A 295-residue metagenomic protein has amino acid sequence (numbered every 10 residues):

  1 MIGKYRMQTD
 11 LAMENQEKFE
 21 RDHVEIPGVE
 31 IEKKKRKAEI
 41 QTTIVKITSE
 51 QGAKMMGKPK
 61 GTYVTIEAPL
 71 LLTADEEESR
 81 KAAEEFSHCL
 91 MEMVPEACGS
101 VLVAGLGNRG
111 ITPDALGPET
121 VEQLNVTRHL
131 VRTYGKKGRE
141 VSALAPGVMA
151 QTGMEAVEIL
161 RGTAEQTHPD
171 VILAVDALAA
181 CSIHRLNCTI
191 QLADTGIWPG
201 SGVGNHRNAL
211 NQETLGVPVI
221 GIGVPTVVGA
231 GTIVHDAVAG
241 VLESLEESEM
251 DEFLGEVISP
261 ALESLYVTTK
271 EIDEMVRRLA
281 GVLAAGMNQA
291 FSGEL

Functional and structural regions predicted by a protein language model:
M1-K60: N-terminal amphipathic/basic leader segments beginning at the initiator methionine
M56-A83: Helix-enriched interaction subdomains in cytosolic or periplasmic regions, typified by TIR/SEFIR signaling/NADase cores
F86, A97-G105, R109: Glycine-rich beta-alpha loop segments
A104, N108-R139, A143: Glycine-rich phosphate/diphosphate-binding loop of Rossmann-like nucleotide-binding domains
L106-D114, A150, A177-C181: Gly/Ser/Thr-rich loops at beta-strand to alpha-helix junctions that form or flank small-molecule/cofactor-binding
T112, V157, G162, T167 (+2 more regions): Internal active-site segments that recognize and position negatively charged phosphoryl groups and nucleotide moieties
G138-A164, H168: A structural-propensity feature for long, helix-poor, extended segments
L144-A145, A174-L295: A structural signal for small-residue-enriched, beta-sheet-centric alpha/beta enzyme cores and oligomeric scaffold folds
